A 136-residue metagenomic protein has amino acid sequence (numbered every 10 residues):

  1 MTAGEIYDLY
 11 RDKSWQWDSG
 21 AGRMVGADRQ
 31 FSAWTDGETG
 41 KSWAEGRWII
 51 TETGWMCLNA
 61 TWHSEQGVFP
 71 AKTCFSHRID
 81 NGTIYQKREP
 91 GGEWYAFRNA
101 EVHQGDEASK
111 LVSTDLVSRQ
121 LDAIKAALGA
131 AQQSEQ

Functional and structural regions predicted by a protein language model:
M1-E45, T51, C57-Q136: Lipid interaction determinants
